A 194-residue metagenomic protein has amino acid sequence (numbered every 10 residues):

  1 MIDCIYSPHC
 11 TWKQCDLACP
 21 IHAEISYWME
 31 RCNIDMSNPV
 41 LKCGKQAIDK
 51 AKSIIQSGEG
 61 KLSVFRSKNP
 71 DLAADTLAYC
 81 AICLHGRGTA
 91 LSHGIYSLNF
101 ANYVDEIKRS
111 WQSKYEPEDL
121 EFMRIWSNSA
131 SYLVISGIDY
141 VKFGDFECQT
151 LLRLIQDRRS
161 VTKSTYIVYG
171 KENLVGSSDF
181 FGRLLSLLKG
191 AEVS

Functional and structural regions predicted by a protein language model:
M1-Q56, G190-V193: A short, basic N-terminal segment
S37, N99, R158: Conserved RecA-like P-loop NTPase ATPase core
K42-I48, F65-A74, H85-S129: Short glycine-rich substrate-engagement loop in P-loop NTPases that contacts/grips substrate
A51-S53, L77-C83: Surface-exposed acidic loop/strand-edge motifs in secreted or periplasmic proteins that form small linear binding
G60-V64, G94-I95, Y132, S164-Y166: Residue-level preference for the first positions of well-ordered beta-strands
A73-A78, L151: Short, highly selective alpha-helical patches that border small-molecule cofactor pockets in redox/cofactor-processing
I82, G86-A90, V104-W111, S127-N128 (+1 more regions): Replace "adjacent to P-loop NTPase cores in ATP/GTP-dependent enzymes" with "adjacent to NTP-binding cores
